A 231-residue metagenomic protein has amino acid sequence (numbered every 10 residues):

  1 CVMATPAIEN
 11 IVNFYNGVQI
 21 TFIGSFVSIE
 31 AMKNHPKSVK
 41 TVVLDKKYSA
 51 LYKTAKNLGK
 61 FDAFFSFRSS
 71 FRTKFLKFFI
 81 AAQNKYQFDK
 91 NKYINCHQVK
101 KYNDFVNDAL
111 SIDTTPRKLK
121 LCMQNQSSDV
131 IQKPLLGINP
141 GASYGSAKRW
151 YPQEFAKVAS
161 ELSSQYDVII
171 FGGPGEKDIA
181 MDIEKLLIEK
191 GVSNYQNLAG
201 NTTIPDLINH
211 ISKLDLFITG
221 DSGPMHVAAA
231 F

Functional and structural regions predicted by a protein language model:
C1-F231: Catalytic machinery of carbohydrate-active enzymes, primarily nucleotide-sugar-dependent glycosyltransferases
